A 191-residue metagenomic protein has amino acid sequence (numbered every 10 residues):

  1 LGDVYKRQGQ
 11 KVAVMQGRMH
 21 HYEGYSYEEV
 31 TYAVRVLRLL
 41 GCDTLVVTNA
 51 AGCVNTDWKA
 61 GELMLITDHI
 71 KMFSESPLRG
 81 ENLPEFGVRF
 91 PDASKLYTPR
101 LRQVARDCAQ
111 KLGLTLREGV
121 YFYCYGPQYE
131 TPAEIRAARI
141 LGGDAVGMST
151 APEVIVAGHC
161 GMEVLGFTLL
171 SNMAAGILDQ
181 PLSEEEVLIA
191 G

Functional and structural regions predicted by a protein language model:
G2-Y5: Short, small-residue-biased leader/transition segments that mark boundaries at the very start of proteins
K11-Y25, V120, R139-I140: Short, basic, glycine/proline-bearing loop/turn elements
V14-Q16, L45-N49, L65, L116-F122 (+2 more regions): General beta-strand structural signal in soluble alpha/beta enzymes
Q16-Y27, V34, F86-L96: Flexible, glycine/proline-enriched loop segments at strand-loop-helix junctions that form or flank small-ligand binding
A51-K111: Phosphate/pyrophosphate-binding betaalpha-module
C108-D144: Active-site/ligand-binding-proximal alpha/beta "capping" segment
Y129-A174: A C-terminal functional module that forms or caps the active site or interfaces directly with catalytic machinery
A175-G191: His/Asp/Glu-rich mid-to-C-terminal helical/loop segments that flank catalytic regions of hydrolases
